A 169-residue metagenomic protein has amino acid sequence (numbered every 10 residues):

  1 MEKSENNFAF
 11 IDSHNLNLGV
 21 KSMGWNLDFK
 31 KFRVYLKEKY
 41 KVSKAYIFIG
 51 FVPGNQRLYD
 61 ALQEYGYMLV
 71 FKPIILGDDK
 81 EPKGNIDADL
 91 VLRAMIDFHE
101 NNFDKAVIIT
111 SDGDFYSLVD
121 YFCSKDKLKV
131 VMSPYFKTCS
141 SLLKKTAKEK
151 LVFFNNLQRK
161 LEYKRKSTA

Functional and structural regions predicted by a protein language model:
M1-A169: Terminal and domain-boundary accessory regions
